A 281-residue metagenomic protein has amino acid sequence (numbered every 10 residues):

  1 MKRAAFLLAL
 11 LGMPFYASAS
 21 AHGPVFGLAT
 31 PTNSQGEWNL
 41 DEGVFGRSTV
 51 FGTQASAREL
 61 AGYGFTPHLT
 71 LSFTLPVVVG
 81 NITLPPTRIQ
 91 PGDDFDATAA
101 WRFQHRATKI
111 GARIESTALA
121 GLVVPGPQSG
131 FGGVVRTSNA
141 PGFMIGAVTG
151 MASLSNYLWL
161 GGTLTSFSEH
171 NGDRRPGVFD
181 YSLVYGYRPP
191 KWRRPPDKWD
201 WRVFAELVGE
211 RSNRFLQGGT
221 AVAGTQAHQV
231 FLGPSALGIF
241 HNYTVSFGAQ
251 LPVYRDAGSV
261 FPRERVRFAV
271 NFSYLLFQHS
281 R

Functional and structural regions predicted by a protein language model:
M1-V25, F277-R281: Cleavable N-terminal export/targeting peptides
S18-G62: Short glycine/proline- and aromatic-enriched beta-strand/turn motifs that initiate or cap beta-hairpins
A29-G36, F51, H68, Q104-E115 (+4 more regions): Short loop/turn motifs that connect adjacent beta-strands in outer-membrane beta-barrel proteins
N39, R58, D96-T98, G142-G146 (+3 more regions): Membrane-embedded beta-strand positions in outer-membrane beta-barrel channels/transporters
E42-E59, F131-P141, V222-T225: Surface-exposed strand-loop-strand hairpins of Gram-negative outer-membrane beta-barrel proteins
E42-G46, F73-V77, A118-V124, G162-S166 (+4 more regions): Transmembrane beta-barrel strands of outer-membrane/channel proteins
V79-V178, A223-Q226, I239, Y254 (+2 more regions): Outer-membrane pore/translocation modules
L183-R281: Outer membrane beta-barrel transmembrane domains
